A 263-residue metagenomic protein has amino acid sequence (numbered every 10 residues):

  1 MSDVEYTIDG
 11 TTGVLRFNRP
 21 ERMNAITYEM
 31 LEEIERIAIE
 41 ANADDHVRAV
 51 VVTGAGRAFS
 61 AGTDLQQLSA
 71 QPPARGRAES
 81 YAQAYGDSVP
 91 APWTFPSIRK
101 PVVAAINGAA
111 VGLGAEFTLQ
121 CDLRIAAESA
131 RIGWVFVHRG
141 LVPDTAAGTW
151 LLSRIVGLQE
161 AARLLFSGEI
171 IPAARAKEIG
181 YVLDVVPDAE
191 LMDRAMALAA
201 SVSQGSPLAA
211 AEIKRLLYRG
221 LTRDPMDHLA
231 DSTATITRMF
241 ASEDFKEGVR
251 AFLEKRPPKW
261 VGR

Functional and structural regions predicted by a protein language model:
M1, R250-R263: Terminal low-complexity tails and localization/encapsulation signals of metabolic enzymes
M1-A55, A70: Conserved CoA-thioester-binding segment of acyl-CoA-metabolizing enzymes
L15, R19, E33-I34, V52 (+6 more regions): Terminal peptide-recognition signature
L31-A41, L65-N107, I155: An acidic, glycine-rich surface segment that forms the CoA-thioester-binding/catalytic face of crotonase-fold enzymes
R57-A61, V111-G112: Short, active-site-adjacent cap segments at secondary-structure transitions
T94-A210, A241-S242, E247-R250, R256: Crotonase-fold acyl-CoA enzyme core
L164-L165, L216, G220, T235-F240: Helix-loop "lid/cap" segments that line or gate small-molecule binding pockets
